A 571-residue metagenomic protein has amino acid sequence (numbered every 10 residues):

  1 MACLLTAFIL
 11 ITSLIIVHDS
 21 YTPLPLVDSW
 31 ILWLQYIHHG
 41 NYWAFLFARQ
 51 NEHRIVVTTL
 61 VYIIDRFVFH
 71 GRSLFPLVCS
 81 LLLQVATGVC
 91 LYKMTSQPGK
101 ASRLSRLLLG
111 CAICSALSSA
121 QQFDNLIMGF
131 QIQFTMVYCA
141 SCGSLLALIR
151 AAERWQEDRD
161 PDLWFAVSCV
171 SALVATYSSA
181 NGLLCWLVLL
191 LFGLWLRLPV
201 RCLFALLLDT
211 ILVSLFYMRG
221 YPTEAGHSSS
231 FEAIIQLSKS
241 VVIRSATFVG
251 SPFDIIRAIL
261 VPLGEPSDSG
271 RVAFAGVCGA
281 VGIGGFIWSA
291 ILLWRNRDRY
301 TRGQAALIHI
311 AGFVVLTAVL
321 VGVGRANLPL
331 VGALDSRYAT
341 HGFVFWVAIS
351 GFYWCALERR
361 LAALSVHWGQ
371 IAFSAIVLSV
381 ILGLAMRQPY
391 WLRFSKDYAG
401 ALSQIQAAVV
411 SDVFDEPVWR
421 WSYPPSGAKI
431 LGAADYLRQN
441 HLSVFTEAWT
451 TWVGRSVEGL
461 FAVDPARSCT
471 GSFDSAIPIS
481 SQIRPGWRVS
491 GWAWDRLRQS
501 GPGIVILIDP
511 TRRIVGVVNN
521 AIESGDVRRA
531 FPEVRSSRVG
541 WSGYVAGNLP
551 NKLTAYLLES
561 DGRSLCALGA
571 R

Functional and structural regions predicted by a protein language model:
A2-H53, R66-L109, W155, D162 (+7 more regions): Intrinsically disordered, polar/acidic, low-complexity terminal segments
I9, L108-A116, L207-S214, D298-R325: Transmembrane alpha-helix segments characteristic of polytopic inner-membrane glycan-assembly/cell-envelope
R106-C139: Aromatic- and kink-enriched transmembrane "portal" helix at the membrane-lumen/periplasm boundary that abuts
Q133-Q156, W186, F345-A348: Specific aromatic-rich, kink-prone transmembrane helix
Q133-V137, V331-C355: Hydrophobic/aromatic-rich transmembrane helices and adjacent perimembrane loops
D160-S178, C185-G193: Membrane-interface alpha helices of multi-pass inner-membrane proteins
L184-S214: Perimembrane helix-loop-helix junctions
W452-R571: Basic, ligand-binding patches in group-transfer machinery, especially extracytoplasmic/periplasmic segments
